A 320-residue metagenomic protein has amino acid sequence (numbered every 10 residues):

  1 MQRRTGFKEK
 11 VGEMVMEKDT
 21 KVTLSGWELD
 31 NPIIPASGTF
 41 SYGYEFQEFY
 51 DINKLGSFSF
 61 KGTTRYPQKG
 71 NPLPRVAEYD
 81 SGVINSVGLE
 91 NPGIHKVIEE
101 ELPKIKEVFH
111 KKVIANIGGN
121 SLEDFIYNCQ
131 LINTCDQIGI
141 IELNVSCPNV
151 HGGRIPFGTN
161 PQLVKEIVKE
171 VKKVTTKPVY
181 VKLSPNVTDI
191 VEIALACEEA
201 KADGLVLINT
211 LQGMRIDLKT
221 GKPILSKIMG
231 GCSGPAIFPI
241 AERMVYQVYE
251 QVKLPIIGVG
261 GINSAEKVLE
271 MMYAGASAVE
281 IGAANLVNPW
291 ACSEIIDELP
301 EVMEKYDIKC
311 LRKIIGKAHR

Functional and structural regions predicted by a protein language model:
K10-V113, G118-G119, I295: N-terminal capping/small domains of soluble enzymes
I33-A36, G56-F60, V113-A115, I141-L143 (+4 more regions): Hydrophobic faces of well-ordered beta-strands that scaffold small-molecule active sites in alpha/beta enzyme cores
F40, N116-G119, L183-D189, L254-E266: Glycine-rich beta-to-alpha transition loops that act as phosphate-gripper elements at the mouths of alpha/beta enzyme
E45-F46, Y127-I132, V187-A200, E250-Q251 (+1 more regions): Catalytic cores of alpha/beta
F60-K61, R65, V145-C147, L207-G213 (+2 more regions): Glycine-rich phosphate-binding active-site loops on the catalytic face of alpha/beta enzymes
N71-D80, D217-G230, N285-I308: C-terminal helical cap(s) of enzyme catalytic domains, especially alpha/beta-barrels
V83-I84, P148-Q162, I193-E250, L254: Glycine/Thr-rich beta-alpha phosphate-binding loop at enzyme active sites
I94-V108, T159-V179, L225-L254, I295-D307: Alpha-helix-loop-beta-strand connector modules within alpha/beta enzyme cores
